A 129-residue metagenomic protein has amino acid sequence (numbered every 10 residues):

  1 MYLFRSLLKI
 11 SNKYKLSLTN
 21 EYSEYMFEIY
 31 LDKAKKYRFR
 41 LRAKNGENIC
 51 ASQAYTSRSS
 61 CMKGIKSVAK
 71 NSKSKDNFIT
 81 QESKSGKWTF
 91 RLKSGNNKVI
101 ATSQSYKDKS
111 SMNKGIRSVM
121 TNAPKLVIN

Functional and structural regions predicted by a protein language model:
M1-Y25, Y30, I128-N129: Intrinsic N-terminal pre-sequences and regulatory tails
S17-E24, G46-E47, V68-S74: Short, mixed-charge, low-aromatic patches
Y22, D32, K73, S83-K84: Short solvent-exposed loop/turn micro-motifs enriched in small/polar/acidic residues
F27-Y30, K36-A43, I49-Y55, S60 (+6 more regions): A structural feature that tracks compact, well-ordered secondary-structure segments with a strong bias toward
A69-D76, M120-N129: Short arginine-rich
